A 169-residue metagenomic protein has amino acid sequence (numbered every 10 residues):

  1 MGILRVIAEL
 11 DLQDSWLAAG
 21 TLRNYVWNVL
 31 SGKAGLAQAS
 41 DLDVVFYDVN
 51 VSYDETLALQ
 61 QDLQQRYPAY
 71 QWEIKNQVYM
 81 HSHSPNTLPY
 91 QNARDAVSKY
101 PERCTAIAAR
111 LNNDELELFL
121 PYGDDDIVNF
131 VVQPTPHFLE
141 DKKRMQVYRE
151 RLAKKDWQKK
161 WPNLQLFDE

Functional and structural regions predicted by a protein language model:
M1-E169: Catalytic cores of the polymerase beta-like nucleotidyltransferase superfamily and closely associated nucleotide
